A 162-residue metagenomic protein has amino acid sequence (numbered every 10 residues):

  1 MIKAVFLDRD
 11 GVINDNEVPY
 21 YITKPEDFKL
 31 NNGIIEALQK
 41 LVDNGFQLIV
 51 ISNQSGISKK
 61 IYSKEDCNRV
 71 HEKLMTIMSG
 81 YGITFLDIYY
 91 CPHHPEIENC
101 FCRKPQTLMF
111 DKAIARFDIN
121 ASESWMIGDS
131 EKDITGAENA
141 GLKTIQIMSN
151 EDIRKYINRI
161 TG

Functional and structural regions predicted by a protein language model:
M1-I49: Active-site neighborhood of HAD-like aspartate-dependent phosphohydrolases
K3-V5, R9, E65, E72-L86 (+2 more regions): Asp-based, Mg2+/Mn2+-dependent phosphohydrolase catalytic module
V12, S52, T144: Ser/Thr-centric signal marking residues that sit in or immediately flank functional binding/regulatory motifs
I13-N32, I57-D66, Y81, H93-F101: Metal-dependent phosphoesterase signature
N14-V18, N53-S55, Y89-C91, D111-I114: A short alpha-helix capping/helix-coil boundary motif
E26-D27, V50, I83, I153: Sparse recognition of residues in long alpha-helices and their boundaries
I34, L38-H71, D87-H93: Substrate-recognition element of Asp-dependent hydrolases with the DxDx(T/V) motif
